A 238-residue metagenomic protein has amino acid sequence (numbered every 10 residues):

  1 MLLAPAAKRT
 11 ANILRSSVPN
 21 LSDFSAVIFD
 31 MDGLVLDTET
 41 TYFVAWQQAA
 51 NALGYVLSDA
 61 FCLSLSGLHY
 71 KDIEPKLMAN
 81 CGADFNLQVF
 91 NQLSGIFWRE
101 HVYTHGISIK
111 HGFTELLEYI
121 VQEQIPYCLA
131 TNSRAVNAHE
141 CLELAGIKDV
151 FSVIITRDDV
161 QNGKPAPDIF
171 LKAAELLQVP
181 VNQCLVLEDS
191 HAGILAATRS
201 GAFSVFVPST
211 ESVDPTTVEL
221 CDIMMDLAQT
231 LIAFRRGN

Functional and structural regions predicted by a protein language model:
L2-S25, E118-V121, R134-N238: Asp-based, Mg2+/Mn2+-dependent phosphohydrolase catalytic module
R9-L63: Active-site neighborhood of HAD-like aspartate-dependent phosphohydrolases
L14, H101-L129, A135, H139: Short, acidic loop-to-helix structural element flanking the phosphoryl-transfer center in phosphate-processing enzymes
V35, I109, Y127-A130, N162 (+1 more regions): Conserved SAM-binding loop
T41, L65-H69, S108-G112, S133 (+3 more regions): Short beta->alpha linker loops
A49-D84, Q88: Alpha-helical substrate-recognition element adjacent to the catalytic core
L77-E115: Metal-dependent phosphoesterase signature
